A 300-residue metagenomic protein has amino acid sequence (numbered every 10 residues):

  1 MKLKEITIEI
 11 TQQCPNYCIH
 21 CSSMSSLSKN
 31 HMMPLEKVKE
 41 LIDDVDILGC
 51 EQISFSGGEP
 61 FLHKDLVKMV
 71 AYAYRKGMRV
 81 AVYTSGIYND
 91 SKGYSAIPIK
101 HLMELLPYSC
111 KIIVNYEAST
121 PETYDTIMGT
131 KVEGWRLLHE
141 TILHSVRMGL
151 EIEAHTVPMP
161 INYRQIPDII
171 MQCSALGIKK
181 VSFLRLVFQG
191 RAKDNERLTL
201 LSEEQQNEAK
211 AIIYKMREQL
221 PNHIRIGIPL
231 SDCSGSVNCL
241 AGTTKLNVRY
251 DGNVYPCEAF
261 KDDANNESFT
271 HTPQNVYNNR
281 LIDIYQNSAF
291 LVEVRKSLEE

Functional and structural regions predicted by a protein language model:
M1-Y108: Conserved alpha-helical substructure of the radical SAM core
E5, G242-T243: Short coil/loop residues immediately preceding or within conserved phosphate-binding loops of NTP-utilizing enzyme
Y17, C21, H63, E122-T123 (+3 more regions): Residues that scaffold the ATP/ADP-binding catalytic core of kinase and kinase-like folds
S23-S26, M128-G129, A259, Q286-A289: A generic structural signal for secondary-structure junctions that act as hinges or helix/strand caps at the edges
K76, E104-G242, Y250-Y255, A259-T272 (+1 more regions): Radical SAM enzyme [4Fe-4S]-AdoMet core and its adjacent flexible, acidic and glycine-rich loops/tails across
I282-E300: Cysteine/selenocysteine-centered motifs that mediate thiol-based redox chemistry or coordinate metal-sulfur cofactors
